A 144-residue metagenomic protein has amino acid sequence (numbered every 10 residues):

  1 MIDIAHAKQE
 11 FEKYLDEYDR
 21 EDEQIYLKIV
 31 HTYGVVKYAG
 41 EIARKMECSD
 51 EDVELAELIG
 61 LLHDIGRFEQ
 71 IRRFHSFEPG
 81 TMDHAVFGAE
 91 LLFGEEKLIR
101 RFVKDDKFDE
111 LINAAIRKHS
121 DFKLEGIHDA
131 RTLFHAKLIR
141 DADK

Functional and structural regions predicted by a protein language model:
M1-Q9: Non-catalytic interface/linker regions that flank or bridge core catalytic/transmembrane domains
K8-G34, G66-E78: Active-site flanking loop/helix segments enriched in acidic
Q9, K37, E90: Replace "anionic and nucleotidyl ligands
D22-D52: An N-terminal domain-cap segment
C48-K144: Divalent metal-dependent catalytic cores for phosphoryl transfer on phosphate-bearing substrates
